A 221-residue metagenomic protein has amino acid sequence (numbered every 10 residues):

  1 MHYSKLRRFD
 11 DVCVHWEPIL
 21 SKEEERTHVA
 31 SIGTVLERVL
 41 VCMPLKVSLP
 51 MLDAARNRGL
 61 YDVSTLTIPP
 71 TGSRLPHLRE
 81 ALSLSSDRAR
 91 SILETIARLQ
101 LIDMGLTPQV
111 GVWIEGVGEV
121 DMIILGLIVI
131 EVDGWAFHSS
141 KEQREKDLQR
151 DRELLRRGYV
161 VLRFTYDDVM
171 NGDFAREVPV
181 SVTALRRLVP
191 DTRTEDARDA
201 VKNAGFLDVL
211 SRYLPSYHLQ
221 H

Functional and structural regions predicted by a protein language model:
M1-R74, A81, R186-H221: Short gly/ser-rich loop at a beta-strand->alpha-helix junction or flexible surface loop bordering the NTP-binding
E80-E94: A short, highly charged nucleic-acid-interacting micro-segment common to nuclease and nuclease-linked defense proteins
R98-L99, M104-E115: A short acidic/basic microdomain associated with nuclease active sites
W113-E119, I124-H221: Basic, glycine-rich
